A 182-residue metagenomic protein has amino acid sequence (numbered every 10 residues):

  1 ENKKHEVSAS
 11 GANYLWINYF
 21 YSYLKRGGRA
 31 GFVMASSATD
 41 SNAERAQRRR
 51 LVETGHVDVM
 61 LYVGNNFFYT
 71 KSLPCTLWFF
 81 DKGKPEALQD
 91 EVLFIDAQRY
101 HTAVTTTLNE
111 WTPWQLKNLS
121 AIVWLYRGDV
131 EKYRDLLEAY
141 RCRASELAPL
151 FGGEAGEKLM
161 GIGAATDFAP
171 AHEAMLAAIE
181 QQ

Functional and structural regions predicted by a protein language model:
E1-Q182: A conserved structural/catalytic subdomain of Rossmann-like adenosyl-cofactor enzymes
